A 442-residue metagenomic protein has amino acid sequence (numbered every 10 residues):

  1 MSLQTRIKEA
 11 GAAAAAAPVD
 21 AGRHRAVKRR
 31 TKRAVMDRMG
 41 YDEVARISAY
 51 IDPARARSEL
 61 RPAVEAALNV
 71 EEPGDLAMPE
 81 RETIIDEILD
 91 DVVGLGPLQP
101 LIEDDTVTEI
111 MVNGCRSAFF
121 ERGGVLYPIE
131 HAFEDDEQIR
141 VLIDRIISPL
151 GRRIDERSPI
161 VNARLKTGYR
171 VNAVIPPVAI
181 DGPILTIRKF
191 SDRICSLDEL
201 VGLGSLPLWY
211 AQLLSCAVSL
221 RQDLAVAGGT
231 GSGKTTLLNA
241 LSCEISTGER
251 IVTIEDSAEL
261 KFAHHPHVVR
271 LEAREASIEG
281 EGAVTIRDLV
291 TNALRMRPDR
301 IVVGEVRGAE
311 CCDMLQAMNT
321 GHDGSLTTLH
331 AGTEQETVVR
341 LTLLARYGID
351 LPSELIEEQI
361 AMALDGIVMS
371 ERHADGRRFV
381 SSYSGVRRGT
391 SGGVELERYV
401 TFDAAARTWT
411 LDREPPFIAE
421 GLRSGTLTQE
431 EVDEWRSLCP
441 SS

Functional and structural regions predicted by a protein language model:
M1-Y127: N-terminal anchoring/assembly modules that precede and organize ATP-driven motor systems
D104, V112, S117-L220: P-loop NTP-binding catalytic core
S191-G202, C243-T291, T337-L341: P-loop NTPase switch/communication element
V226: Hydrophobic anchor at the beta1->P-loop junction of P-loop NTPases
K234: Conserved lysine of the Walker
E255, F262-A263, A293-G366, E371 (+1 more regions): Conserved P-loop NTPase nucleotide-binding/switch module
D375-S442: NTP-binding/hydrolysis catalytic cores, primarily Walker-type P-loop NTPases
